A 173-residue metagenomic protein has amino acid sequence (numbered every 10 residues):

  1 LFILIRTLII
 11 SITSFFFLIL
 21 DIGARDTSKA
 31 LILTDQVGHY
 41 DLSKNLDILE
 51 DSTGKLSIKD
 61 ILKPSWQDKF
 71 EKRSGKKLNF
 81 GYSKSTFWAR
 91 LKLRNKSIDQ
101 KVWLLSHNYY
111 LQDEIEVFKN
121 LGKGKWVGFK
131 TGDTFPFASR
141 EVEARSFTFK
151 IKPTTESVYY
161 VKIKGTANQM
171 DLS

Functional and structural regions predicted by a protein language model:
L1-I5: N-terminal secretory signal peptides that target proteins for export/translocation
T7-F17: Bacterial N-terminal signal peptides
L20-A24: Sec/Tat signal peptide C-region and signal peptidase I cleavage site
R25-S173: Soluble non-transmembrane domains of integral membrane proteins
